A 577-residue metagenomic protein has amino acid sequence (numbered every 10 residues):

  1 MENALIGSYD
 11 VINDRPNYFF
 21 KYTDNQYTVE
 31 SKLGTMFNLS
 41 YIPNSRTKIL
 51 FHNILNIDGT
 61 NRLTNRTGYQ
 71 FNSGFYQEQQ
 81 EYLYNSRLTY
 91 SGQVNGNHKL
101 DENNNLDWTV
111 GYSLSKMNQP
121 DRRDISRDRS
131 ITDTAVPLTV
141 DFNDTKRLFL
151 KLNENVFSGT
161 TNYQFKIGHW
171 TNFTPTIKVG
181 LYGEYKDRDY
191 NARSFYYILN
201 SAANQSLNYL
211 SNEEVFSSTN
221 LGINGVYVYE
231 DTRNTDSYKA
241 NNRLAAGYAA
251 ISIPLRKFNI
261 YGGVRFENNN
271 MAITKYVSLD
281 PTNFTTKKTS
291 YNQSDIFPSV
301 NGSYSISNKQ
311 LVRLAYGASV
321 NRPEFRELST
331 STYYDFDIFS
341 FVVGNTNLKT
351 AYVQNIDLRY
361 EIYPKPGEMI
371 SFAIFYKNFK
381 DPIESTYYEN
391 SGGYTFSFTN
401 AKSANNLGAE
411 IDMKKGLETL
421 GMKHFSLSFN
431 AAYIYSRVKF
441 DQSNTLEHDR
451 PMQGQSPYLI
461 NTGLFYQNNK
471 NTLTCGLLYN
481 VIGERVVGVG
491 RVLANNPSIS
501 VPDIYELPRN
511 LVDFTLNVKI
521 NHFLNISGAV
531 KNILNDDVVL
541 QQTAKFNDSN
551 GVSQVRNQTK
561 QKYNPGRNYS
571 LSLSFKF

Functional and structural regions predicted by a protein language model:
M1-T64, Y90, D101, V300: Transmembrane beta-barrel wall of Gram-negative outer-membrane proteins
E2-G7, L50-Q70, F75, K116-D128 (+8 more regions): Outer-membrane beta-barrel and related beta-rich outer-membrane complex signature in Gram-negative bacteria
V11-K21, T67-E78, S130-T145, I223-T232 (+7 more regions): Flexible, solvent-exposed coil segments and beta strand-coil junctions, predominantly the extracellular/periplasmic
N25-S31, Y82-L88, F142, F149-N155 (+9 more regions): Short sequence motifs at beta-strands and strand-loop junctions characteristic of Gram-negative outer-membrane
I42-N44, I57, S86-Q93, D101-N103 (+7 more regions): Structural signature of Gram-negative outer-membrane beta-barrels, strongest in the C-terminal barrel of TonB-dependent
L152-T160, V343-K349, N355, P366-S428 (+2 more regions): Outer membrane beta-barrel strand-and-loop segments of large Gram-negative receptors, especially TonB-dependent
F375-N378, T395-V489: Gram-negative outer-membrane beta-barrel transporters
K380, V481-L493, V518-F577: C-terminal beta-signal and adjacent terminal beta-strands/loops of Gram-negative outer-membrane beta-barrel proteins
